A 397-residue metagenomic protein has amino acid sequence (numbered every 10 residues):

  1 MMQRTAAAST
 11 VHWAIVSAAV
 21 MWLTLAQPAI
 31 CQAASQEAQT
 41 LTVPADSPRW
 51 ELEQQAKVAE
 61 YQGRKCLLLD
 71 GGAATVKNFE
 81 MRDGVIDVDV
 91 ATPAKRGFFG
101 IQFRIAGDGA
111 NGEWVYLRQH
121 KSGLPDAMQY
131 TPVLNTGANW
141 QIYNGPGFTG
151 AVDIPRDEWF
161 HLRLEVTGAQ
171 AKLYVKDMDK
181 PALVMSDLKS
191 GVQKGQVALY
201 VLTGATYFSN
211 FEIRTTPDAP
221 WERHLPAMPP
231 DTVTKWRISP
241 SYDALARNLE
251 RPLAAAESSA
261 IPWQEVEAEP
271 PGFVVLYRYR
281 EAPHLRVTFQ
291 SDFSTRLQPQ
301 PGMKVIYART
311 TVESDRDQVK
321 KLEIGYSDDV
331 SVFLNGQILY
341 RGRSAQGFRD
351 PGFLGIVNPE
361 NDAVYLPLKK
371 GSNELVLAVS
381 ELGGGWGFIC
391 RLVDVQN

Functional and structural regions predicted by a protein language model:
T10-P28: Bacterial N-terminal signal peptides
E37-T40, V85-V90, A94-H120, S190-Q193 (+2 more regions): Accessory carbohydrate-binding/adhesion or oligomerization-edge regions at the termini of glycan-active proteins
L41-R64, E269-F273: Extracellular glycan-recognition surfaces and repeat-rich motifs
K57-G72, G84: Short carbohydrate-recognition loop motifs
A138-H161: Short, aromatic/His-centered strand-loop micro-motif at the edge of beta-sheets
I154-M185, D329-L339: Carbohydrate-binding surfaces in secreted/extracellular proteins
L183-S209, F348-E360: Flexible glycan-contacting loops in extracellular carbohydrate-active proteins
V319-F333, L375: Aromatic-lined ligand-binding clefts that engage carbohydrates, nucleic acids, or primary amines
